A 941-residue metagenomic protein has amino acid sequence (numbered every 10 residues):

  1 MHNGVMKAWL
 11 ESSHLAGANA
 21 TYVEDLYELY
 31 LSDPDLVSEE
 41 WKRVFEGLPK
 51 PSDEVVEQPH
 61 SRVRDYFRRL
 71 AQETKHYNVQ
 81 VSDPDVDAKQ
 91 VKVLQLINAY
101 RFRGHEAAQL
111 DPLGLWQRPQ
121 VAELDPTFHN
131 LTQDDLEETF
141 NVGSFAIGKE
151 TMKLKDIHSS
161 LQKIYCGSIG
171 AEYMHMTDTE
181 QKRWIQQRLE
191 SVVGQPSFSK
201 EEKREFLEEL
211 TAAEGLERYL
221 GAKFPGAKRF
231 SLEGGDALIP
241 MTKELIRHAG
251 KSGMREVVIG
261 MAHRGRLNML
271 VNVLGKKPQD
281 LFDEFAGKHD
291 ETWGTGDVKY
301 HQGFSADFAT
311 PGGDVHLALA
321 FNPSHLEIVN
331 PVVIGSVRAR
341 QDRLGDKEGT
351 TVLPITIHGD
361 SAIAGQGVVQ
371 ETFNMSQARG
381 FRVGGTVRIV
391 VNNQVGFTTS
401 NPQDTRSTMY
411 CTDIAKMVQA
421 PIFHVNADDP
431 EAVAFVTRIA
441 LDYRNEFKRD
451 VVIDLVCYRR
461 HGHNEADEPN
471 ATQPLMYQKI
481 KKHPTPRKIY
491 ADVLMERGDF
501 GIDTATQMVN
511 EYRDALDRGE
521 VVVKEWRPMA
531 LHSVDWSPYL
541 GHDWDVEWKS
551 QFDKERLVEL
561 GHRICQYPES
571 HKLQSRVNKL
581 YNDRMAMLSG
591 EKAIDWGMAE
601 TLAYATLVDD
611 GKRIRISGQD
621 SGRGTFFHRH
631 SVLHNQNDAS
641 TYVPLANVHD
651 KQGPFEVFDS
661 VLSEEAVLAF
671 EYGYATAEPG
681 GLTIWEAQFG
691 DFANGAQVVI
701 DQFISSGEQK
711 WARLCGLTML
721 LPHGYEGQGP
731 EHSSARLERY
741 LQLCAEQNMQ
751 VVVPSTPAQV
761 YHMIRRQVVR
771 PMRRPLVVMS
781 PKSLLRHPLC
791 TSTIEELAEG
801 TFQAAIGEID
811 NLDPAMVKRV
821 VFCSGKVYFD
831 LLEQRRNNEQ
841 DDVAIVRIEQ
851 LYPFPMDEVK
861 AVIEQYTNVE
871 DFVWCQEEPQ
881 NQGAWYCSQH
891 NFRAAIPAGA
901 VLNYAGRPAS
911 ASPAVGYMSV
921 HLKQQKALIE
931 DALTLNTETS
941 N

Functional and structural regions predicted by a protein language model:
H2, K7-L48, E54-V55: Subset of Sec-pathway N-terminal targeting signals
L48-L238, M254: Extended, charge-enriched "interface" segments that sit outside catalytic cores
A88-N98, H105-F140, S159, W184 (+4 more regions): Flexible, glycine-rich loop/tail regions that form catalytic "lids" or insertion modules at the edges of active sites
G194-L216, F282-G345, P644, P771-N837: Active-site cores of enzymes that catalyze phosphoryl transfer or operate on phosphate-rich substrates
L220-Q279, Y581, M585, I594-R613: Active-site pocket-lining segments that scaffold enzyme catalytic pockets across diverse folds
S231-T242, F321-V333, G365, D429-V433 (+6 more regions): Phosphate/oxyanion-binding active-site loops and adjacent basic polyanion-contact surfaces
R255-Q419, F423, F626-E678: Cofactor-binding active-site loop characterized by glycine-rich and histidine/acidic residues
T398-S407, K416-V452, V456-G462: Conserved phosphate-handling catalytic cores of large alpha/beta enzymes
